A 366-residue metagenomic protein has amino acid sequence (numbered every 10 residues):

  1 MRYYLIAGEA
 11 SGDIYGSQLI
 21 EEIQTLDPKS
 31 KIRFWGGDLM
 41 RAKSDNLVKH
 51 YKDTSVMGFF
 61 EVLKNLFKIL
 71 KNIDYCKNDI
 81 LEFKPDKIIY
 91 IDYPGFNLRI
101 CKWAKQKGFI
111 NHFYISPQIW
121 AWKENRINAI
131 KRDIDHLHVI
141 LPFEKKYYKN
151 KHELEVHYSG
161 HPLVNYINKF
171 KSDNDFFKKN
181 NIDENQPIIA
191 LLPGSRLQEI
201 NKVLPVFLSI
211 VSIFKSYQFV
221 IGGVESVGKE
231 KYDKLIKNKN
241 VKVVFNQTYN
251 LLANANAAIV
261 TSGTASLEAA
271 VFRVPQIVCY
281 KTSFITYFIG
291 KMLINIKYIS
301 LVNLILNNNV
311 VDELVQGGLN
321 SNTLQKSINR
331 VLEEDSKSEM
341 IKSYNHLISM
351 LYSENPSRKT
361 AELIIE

Functional and structural regions predicted by a protein language model:
M1-E366: Nucleotide-activated sugar donor-binding and catalytic core shared by glycosyltransferases and related lipid-linked
